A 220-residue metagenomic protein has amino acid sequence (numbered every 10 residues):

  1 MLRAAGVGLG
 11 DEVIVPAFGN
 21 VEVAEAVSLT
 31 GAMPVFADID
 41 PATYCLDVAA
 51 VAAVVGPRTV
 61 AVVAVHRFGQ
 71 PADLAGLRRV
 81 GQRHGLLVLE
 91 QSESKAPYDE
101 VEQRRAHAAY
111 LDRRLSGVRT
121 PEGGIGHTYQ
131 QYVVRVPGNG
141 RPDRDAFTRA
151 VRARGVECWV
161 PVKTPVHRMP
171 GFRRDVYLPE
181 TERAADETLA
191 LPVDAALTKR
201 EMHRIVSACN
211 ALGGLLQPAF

Functional and structural regions predicted by a protein language model:
M1-A4, L212: Short amphipathic alpha-helical elements of helix-turn-helix/winged-helix folds
R3-E90: PLP-dependent aminotransferase-like
A49, A61-V65, L74-G76, R83 (+1 more regions): PLP-dependent aminotransferase class I/II
E93-S94: Acyl-thioester C-C bond-transforming condensing/cleaving domain
